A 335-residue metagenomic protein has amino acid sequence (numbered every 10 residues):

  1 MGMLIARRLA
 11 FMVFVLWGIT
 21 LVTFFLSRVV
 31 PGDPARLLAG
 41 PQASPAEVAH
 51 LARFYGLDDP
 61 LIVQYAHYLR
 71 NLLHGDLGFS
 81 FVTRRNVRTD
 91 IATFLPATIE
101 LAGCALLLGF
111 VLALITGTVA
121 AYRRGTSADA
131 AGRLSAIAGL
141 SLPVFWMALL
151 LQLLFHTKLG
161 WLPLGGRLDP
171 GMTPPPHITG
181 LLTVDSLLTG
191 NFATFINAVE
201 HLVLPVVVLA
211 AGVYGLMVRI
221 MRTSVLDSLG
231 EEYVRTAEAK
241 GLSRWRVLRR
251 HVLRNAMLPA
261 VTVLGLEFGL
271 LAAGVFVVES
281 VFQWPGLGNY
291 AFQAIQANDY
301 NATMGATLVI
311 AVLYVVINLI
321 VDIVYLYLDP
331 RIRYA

Functional and structural regions predicted by a protein language model:
G2-L4, V13, I19, L95-A128 (+2 more regions): Alpha-helical transmembrane segments of integral membrane proteins, especially multi-pass inner/plasma-membrane
A6-R8, V13, L151: Hydrophobic alpha-helical segments of polytopic membrane proteins
L9, L51, L61-L77, V87 (+9 more regions): Hydrophobic alpha-helical segments of integral membrane proteins, encompassing both true transmembrane helices
V15-A66, L151, F155-T194: Hydrophobic alpha-helical transmembrane segments of membrane transport/permease proteins and related membrane-embedded
V30, G139-L142, A272: Transmembrane helix irregularities
D58-L114: An internal, D/E-rich "acidic patch" concept
V119-L142, M147, L153-K158: Short loop segments and helix-boundary regions at transmembrane helix junctions of multi-pass inner-membrane proteins
